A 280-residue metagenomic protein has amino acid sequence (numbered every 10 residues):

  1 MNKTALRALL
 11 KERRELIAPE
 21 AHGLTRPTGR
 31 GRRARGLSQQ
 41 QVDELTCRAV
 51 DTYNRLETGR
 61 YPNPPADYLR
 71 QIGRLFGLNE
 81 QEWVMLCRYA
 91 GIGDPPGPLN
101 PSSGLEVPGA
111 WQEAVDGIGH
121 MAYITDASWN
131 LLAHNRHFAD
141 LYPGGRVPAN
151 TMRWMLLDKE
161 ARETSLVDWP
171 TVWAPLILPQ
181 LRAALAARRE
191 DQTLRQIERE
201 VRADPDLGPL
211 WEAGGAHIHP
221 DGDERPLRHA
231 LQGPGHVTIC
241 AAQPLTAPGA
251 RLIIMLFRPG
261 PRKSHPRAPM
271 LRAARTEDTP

Functional and structural regions predicted by a protein language model:
M1-L37: A short, Lys/Arg-rich alpha-helix, primarily the initiator
N2-L10, P64-L105: Short amphipathic recognition helices of helix-turn-helix/homeodomain-type DNA-binding modules
T28-R33, Q39-Q40, T46-N63, Q71-G73: Recognition helix of helix-turn-helix/homeodomain-like DNA-binding domains that insert into the DNA major groove
P95-D116, I124: Short N-terminal edge-element motif at the start of the domain
I118-H120, T125-P220, L256-P259, A273 (+1 more regions): PAS-family sensory domains
G214-P280: Low-complexity, glycine/alanine/valine/leucine- and proline-rich hydrophobic stretches
